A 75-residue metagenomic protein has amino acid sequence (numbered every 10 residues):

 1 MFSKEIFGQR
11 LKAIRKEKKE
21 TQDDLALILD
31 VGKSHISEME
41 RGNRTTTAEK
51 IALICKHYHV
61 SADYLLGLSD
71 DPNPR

Functional and structural regions predicted by a protein language model:
M1, K56, L66-R75: Short, charged recognition helix plus adjacent turn of helix-turn-helix-like nucleic-acid-binding domains
M1-E17: A short, Lys/Arg-rich alpha-helix, primarily the initiator
Q9, K19-E20, T46-E49: Residue-level signal for the short linker/turn that defines the boundary of a DNA-recognition helix
K12, D23, A52: Residues within the helices of the helix-turn-helix
K16, L27, K56: Alpha-helical residues within the helix-turn-helix
K19-E38: Short alpha-helical DNA-recognition segment
E49-Y64: DNA major-groove recognition helix of helix-turn-helix/homeodomain DNA-binding modules
